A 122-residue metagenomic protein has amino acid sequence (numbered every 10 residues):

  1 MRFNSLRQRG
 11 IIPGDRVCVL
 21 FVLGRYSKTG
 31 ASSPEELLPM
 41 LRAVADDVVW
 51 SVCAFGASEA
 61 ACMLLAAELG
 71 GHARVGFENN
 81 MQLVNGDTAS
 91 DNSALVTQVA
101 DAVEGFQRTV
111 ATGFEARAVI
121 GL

Functional and structural regions predicted by a protein language model:
M1-E78, A94: Catalytic alpha/beta core domains of metabolic enzymes, predominantly
L6-R7, V103, R117: Hydrophobic alpha-helix position signal
I12-P13, T109, L122: Short coil/loop linkers at secondary-structure junctions
T29-S32, L83-D87: Short, charged, surface-exposed secondary-structure boundary motifs
V84-V110: C-terminal helical cap(s) of enzyme catalytic domains, especially alpha/beta-barrels
V96, A100, R117-L122: Acidic/aromatic/glycine-rich contiguous surface patches that form carbohydrate-binding/processing clefts and analogous
